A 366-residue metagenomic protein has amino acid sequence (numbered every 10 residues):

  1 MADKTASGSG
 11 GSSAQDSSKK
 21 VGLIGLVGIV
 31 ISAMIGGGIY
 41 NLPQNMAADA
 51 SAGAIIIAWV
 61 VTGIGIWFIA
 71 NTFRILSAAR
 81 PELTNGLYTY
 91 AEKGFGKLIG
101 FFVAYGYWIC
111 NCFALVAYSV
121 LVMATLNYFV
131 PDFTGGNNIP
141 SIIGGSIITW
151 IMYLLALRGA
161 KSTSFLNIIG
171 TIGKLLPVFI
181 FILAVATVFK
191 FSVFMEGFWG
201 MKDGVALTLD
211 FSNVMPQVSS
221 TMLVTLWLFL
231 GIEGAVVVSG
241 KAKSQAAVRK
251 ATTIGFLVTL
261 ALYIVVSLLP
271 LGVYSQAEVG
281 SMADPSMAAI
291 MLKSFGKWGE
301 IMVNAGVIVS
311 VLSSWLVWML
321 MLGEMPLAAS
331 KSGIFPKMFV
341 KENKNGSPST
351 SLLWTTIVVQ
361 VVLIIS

Functional and structural regions predicted by a protein language model:
M1-D49, G53-I56, I66-R74, E82-T84 (+2 more regions): Membrane-interface "cap" regions at the ends of multi-pass membrane proteins
A2-G8, S12-S13, Y90-G94, S119-I143 (+4 more regions): Helix-loop-helix connectors at the membrane interface of multi-pass transporters/channels
S12-S18, I56, F133-S141, I172-E300 (+1 more regions): Helix-loop-helix junctions that connect adjacent transmembrane segments in multi-pass membrane transporters
G25, V60-V61, F129-K161, V178-I182 (+3 more regions): Transmembrane alpha-helical segments of multi-pass small-molecule transport proteins
V27-I35, W59-V60, I64, Y105 (+8 more regions): Residue-level signature of the transmembrane alpha-helical core of multi-pass small-molecule transporters
A47-A48, A58, W67-T149, Y153-L157 (+1 more regions): Hydrophobic transmembrane alpha-helices that form the core helical bundles of multi-pass secondary transporters
A78, F102, Y128, I147-G173 (+2 more regions): Membrane-water interface regions at transmembrane-helix termini and the short interhelical loops of multi-pass membrane
Y88-E92, G96, Y128-D132, T208 (+2 more regions): TM-loop-TM module centered on a large, flexible mid-protein loop between adjacent transmembrane helices in multi-pass
